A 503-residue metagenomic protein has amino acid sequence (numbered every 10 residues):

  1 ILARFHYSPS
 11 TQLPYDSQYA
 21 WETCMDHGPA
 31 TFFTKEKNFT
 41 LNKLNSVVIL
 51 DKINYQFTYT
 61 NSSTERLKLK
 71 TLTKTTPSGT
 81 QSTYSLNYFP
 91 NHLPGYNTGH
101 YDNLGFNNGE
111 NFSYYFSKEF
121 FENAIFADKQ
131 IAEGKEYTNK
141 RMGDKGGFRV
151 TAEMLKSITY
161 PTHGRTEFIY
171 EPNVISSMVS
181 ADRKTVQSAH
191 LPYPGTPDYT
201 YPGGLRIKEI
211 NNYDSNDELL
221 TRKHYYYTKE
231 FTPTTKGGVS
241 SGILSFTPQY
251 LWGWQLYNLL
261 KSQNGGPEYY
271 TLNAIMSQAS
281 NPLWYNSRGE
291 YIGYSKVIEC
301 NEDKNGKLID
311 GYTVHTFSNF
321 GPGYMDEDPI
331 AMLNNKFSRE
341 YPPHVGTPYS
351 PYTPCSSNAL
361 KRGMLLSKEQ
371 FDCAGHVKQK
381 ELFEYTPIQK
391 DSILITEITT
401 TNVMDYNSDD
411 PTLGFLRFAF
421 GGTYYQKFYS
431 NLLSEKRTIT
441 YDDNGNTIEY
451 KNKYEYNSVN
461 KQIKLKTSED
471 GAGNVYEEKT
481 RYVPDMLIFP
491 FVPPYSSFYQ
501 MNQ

Functional and structural regions predicted by a protein language model:
I1-Q503: Conserved catalytic cores of ATP-dependent inositol ring kinases
